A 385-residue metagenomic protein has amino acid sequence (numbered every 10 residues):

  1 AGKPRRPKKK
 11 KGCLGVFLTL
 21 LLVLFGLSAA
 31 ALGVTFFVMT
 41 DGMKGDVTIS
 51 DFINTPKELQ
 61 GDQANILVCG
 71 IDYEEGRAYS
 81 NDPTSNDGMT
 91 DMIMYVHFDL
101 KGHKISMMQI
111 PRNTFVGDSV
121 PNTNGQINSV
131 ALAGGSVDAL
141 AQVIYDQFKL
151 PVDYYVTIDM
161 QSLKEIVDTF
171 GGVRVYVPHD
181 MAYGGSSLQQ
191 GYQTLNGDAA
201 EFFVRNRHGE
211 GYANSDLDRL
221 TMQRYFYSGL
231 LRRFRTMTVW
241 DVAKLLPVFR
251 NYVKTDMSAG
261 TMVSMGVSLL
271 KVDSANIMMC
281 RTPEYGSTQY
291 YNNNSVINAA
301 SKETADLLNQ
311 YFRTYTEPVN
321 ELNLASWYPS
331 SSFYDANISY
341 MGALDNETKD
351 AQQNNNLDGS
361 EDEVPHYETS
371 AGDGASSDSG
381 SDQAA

Functional and structural regions predicted by a protein language model:
G2-K104, S301: Entry/capping segment at the start of metal-dependent catalytic domains with acidic active-site entry clusters
K57-D62, D168-V248, V253, T369-A371 (+1 more regions): Flexible, polar/acidic helix-loop-strand segments at domain edges
G61-A64, G88-I93, G102-I110, N122 (+8 more regions): Extracytoplasmic
S80-P83, G125-G134, K149-Y154, G209-D218 (+3 more regions): Second-shell loop/turn segments in exported
N86-T90, P121, V130-D138, T157-Q161 (+4 more regions): Soluble non-cytosolic domains of exported or imported proteins
T90-I93, N124, V137-Y145, M160-K164 (+10 more regions): Extracytoplasmic/secreted envelope proteins and their assembly/folding machinery, especially bacterial periplasmic
T114, V120-T123, D256-A385: C-terminal solvent-exposed extensions
S129-Q189, D256-S258: Amphipathic, coiled-coil-like alpha-helical scaffolding segments used for oligomerization/assembly
